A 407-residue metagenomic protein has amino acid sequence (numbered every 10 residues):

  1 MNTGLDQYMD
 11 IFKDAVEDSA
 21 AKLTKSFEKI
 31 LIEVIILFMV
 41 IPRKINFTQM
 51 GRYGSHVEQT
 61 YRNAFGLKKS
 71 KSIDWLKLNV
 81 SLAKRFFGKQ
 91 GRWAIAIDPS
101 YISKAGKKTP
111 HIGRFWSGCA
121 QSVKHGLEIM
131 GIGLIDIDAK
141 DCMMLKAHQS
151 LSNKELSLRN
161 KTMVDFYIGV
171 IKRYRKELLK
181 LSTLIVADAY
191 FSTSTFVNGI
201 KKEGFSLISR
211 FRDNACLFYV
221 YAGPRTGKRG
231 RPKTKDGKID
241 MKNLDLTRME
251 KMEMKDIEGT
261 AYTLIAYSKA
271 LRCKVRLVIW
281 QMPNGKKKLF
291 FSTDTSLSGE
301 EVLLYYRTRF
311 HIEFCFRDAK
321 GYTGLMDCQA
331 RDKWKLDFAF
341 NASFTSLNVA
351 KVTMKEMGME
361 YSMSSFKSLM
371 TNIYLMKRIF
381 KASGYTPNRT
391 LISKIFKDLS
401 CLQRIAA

Functional and structural regions predicted by a protein language model:
M1-I30, F38, A139-Q149, N160-K161 (+5 more regions): A short, flexible helix-boundary coil/loop motif
M1-W75: Gly/serine-rich nucleotide phosphate-binding loop at the start of the catalytic core of nucleotide/ADP-ribose-handling
V34, M39, K286-F310: Extended, non-catalytic structural segments that build the interaction scaffolds of large macromolecular assemblies
L37, A64-K140, E258-I265: Active-site-proximal, Lys/Arg-enriched surface segment that forms a nucleic-acid-binding/basic interface patch
M50, G91-A105, I132, L184-S192 (+4 more regions): Short, conserved catalytic/metal-binding motifs centered on acidic residues
R52, T60-A64, G118-L181, S268 (+1 more regions): Electropositive, glycine- and tryptophan-enriched low-complexity nucleic-acid-binding patches
Y101, G299-A330: Short amphipathic alpha-helical "interface-anchor" segments enriched in bulky aromatics
K154-K228: Domain-level cores of phosphate- or acyl-group-handling catalytic modules
